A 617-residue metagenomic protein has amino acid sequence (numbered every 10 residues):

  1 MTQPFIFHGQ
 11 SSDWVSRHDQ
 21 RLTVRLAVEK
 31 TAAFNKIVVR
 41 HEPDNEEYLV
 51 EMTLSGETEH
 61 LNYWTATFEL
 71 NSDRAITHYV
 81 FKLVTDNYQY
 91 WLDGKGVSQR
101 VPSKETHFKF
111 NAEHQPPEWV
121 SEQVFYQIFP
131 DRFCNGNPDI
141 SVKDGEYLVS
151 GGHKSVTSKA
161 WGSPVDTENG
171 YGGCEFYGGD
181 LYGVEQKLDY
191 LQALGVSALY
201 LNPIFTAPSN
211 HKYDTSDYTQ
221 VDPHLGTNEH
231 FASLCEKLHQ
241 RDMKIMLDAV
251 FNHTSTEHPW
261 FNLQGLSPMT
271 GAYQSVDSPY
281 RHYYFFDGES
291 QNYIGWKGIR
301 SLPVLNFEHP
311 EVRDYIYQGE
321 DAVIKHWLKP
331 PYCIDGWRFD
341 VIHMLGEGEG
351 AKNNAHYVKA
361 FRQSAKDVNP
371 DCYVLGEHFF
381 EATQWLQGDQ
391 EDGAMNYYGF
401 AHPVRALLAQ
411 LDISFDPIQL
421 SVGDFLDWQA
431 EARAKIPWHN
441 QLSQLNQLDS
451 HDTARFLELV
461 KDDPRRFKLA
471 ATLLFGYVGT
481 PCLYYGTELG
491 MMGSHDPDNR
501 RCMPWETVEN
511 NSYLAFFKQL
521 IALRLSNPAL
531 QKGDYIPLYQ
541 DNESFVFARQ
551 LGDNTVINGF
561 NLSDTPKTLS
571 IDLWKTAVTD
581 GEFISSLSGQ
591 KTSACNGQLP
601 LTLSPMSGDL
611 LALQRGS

Functional and structural regions predicted by a protein language model:
T2-W14, H18-L22, L26, K36-V38 (+5 more regions): Active-site and adjacent substrate-binding regions of carbohydrate-active enzymes
E29-T31: Short glycine/proline-centered coil/turn motifs in the loop regions of extracellular beta-sandwich domains
V39-P43: Conserved aromatic beta-strand anchor motif in extracellular beta-sandwich/beta-rich domains
W64-A66: Short S/T/G- and acidic-enriched coil/turn segments that sit immediately N-terminal to beta-strands in beta-sandwich
L70-I76: Surface-exposed, short loops/turns at beta-strand junctions within beta-sandwich domains
